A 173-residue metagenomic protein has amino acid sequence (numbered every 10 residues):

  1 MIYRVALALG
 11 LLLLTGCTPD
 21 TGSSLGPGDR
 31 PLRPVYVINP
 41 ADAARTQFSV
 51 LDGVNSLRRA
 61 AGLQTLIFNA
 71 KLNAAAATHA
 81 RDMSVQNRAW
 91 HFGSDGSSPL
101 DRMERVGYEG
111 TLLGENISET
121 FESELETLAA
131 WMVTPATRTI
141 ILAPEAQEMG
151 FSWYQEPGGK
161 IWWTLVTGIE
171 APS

Functional and structural regions predicted by a protein language model:
M1-A6: Bacterial N-terminal signal peptides that target proteins for export
L13-G16: C-terminal motif of bacterial Sec signal peptides marking the signal peptidase cleavage site
T18-T21: Bacterial signal peptide processing site
L25-D29, N73-E122: Short, surface-exposed glycine/acidic/tryptophan-bearing loops
P27-Q86: A short alpha-helix/helix-coil micro-patch that ends at or immediately precedes a cysteine
F48-S56, A70, A74-R81, D101-E104 (+5 more regions): Solvent-exposed, polar/charged alpha-helical surfaces in well-ordered, non-transmembrane soluble domains, broadly
A60-A74, N87-P99, G114-E115, R138-Y154: Surface-exposed patches in mature extracellular/periplasmic domains of secreted proteins
E119-S173: Disulfide-stabilized extracellular recognition modules
